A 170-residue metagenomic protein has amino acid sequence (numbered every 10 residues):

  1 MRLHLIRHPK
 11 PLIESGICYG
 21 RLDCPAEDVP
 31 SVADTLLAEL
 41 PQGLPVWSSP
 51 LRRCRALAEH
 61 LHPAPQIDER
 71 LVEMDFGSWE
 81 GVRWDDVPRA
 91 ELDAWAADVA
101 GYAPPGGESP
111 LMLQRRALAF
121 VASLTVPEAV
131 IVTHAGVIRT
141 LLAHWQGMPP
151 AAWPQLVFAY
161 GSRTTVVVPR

Functional and structural regions predicted by a protein language model:
R2-L57, P105-A117: Loop-to-helix element that buttresses phosphate recognition and phosphoryl-transfer chemistry
L3, L44, P127-G136: Generic beta-sheet signal
L12, R53-R55, E73, V137-T140: Short, active-site-adjacent cap segments at secondary-structure transitions
A33-E91: Phosphate-coordination/substrate-recognition cap region in phosphate-metabolizing enzymes
H60, S123, H144-M148: Active-site catalytic microenvironments for nucleophilic, acid-base chemistry
L92-L111: Short glycine/proline- and acidic residue-enriched helix-loop micro-motifs that form flexible lids or anion-recognition
Q146-R170: Domain-level recognition of soluble alpha/beta enzyme cores, biased toward histidine phosphatases/phosphomutases
